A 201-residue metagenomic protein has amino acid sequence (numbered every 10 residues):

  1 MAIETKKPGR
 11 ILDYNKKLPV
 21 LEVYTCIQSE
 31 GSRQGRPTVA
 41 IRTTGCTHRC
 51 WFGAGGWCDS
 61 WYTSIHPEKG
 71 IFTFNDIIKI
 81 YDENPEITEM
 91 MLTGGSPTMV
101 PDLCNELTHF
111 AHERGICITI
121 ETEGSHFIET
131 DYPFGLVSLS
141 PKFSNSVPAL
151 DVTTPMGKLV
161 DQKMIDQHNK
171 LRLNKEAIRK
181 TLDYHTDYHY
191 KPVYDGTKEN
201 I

Functional and structural regions predicted by a protein language model:
A2-A40, T44, H48, F52-L136: Conserved Radical SAM active-site core
I78, D82, I87-E89, T98-I201: Conserved AdoMet/S-adenosylmethionine-binding subsite of the radical SAM
